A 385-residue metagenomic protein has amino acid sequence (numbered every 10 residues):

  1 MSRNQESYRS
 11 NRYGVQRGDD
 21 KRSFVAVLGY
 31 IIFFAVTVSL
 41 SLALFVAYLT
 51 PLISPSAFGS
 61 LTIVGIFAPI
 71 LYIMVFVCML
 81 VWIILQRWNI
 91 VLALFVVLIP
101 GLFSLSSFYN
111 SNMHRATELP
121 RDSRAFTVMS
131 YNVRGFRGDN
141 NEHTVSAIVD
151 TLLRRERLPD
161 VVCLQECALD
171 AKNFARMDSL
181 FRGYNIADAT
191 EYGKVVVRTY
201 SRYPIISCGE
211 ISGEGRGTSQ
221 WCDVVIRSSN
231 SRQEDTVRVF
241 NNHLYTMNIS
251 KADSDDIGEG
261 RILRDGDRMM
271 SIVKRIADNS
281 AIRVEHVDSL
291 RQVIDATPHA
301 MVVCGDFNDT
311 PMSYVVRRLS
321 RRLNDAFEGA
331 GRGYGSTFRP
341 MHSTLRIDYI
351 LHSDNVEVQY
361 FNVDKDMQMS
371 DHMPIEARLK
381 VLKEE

Functional and structural regions predicted by a protein language model:
M1-V27: N-terminal Lys/Arg-rich, disordered targeting/topogenic segments
R3-N4, G29-L44, L49-I84, V91 (+4 more regions): Metal-dependent phosphoester-hydrolase catalytic domains
R17-I31, R87-W88, S106-S107, S111-S123: Protein maturation boundaries and topogenic segments
A93, L98-D122, N140-N141, D150 (+3 more regions): Structured beta-strand-rich core segments of catalytic domains in phosphoester-bond hydrolases
T127-V133, A147-N173, A189, T236-H243 (+5 more regions): Active-site beta-strand/loop signature of hydrolases that rely on acidic residues for catalysis
S130-V145, N248-N279: Acidic/histidine-rich helix-loop elements that form or flank divalent-metal/phosphate-binding sites at the catalytic
G135-N140, L169-K172, K194-V196, M247 (+3 more regions): Active-site environment of divalent metal-dependent phosphoester hydrolases
N141-V145, G193, S280-R283, V287 (+2 more regions): Solvent-exposed, acidic/flexible segments
